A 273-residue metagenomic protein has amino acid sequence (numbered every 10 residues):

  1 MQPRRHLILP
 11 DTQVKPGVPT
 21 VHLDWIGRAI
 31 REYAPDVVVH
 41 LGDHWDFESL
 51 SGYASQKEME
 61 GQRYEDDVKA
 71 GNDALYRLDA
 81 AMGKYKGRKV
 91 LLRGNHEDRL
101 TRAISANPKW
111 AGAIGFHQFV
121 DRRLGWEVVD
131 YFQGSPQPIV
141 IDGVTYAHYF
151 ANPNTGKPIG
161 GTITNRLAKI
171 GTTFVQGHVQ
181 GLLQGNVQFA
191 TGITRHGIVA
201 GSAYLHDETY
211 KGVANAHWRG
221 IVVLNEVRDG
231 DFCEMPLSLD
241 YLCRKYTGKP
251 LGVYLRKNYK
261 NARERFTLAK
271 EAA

Functional and structural regions predicted by a protein language model:
M1-Y76, K257: N-terminal active-site segment of His-dependent metallophosphoesterases
V18-V21, I104, K211: Short, solvent-exposed loop/turn segments at secondary-structure boundaries
T20, W45, E97, Q180 (+1 more regions): Short, flexible micro-motifs
D24-I26, S55-E58, N107-W110, A190-T194: Glycine-rich, phosphate-binding/catalytic loops in enzymes
V38, K89-L91, G197: Hydrophobic/aromatic residues located in beta-strands of well-ordered beta-sheets within soluble catalytic
A70-V175, V179-A190: Conserved catalytic scaffold of divalent metal-dependent phosphoesterases
A147-Y241: Conserved beta-sheet core of the metallophosphoesterase superfamily
E226-A273: A short C-terminal boundary segment appended to hydrolase-like catalytic domains
